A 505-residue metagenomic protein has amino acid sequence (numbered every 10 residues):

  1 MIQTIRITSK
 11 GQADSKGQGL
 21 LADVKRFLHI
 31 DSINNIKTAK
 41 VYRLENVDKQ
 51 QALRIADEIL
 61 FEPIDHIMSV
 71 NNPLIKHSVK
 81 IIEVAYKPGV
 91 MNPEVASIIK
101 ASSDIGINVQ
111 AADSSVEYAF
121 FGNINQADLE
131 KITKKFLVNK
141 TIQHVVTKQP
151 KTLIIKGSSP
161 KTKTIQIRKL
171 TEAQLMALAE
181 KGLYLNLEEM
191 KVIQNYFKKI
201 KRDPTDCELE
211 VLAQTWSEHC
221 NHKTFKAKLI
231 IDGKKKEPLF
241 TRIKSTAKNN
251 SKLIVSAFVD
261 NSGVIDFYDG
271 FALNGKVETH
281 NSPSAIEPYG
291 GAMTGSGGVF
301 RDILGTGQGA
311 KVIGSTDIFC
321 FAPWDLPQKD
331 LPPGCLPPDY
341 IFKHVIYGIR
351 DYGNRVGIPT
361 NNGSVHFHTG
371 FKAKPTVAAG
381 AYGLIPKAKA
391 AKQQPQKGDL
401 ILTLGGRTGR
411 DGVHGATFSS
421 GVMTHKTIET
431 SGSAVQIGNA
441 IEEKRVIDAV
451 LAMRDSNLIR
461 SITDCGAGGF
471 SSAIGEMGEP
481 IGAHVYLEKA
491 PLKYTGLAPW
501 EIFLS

Functional and structural regions predicted by a protein language model:
M1-V422, E429-E442, V450-N457, G466-A467 (+2 more regions): Core nucleic-acid recognition elements
K374, I459, G466-S505: Glycine-/charge-enriched secondary-structure boundary and capping motifs
I447: Glycine-rich oxoanion-binding loops at beta->alpha junctions
